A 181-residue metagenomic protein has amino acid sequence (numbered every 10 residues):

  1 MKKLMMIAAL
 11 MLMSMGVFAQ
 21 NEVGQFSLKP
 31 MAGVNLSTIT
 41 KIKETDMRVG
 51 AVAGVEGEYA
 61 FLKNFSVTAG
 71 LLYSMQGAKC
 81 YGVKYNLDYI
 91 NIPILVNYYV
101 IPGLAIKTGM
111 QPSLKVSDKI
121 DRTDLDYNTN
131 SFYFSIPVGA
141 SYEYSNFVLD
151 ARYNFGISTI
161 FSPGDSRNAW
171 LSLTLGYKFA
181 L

Functional and structural regions predicted by a protein language model:
M1-G24, A180-L181: Cleavable N-terminal export/targeting peptides
Q20-T38: Transmembrane beta-strand segments of Gram-negative outer membrane beta-barrel proteins
N21-V23, L62-N64, I101, Y144-F147 (+1 more regions): Outer-membrane beta-barrel channels and translocator barrels
G24-L28, T45-A51, N86-I90, N130-I136 (+2 more regions): Residues that define the transmembrane beta-barrel architecture of outer-membrane proteins
S27, E44-I90: Glycine- and aromatic-enriched membrane insertion/assembly motifs of diderm outer-membrane and organelle channel
P30-L36, A51-Y59, L71-Y73, I92-Y98 (+4 more regions): Residues on the lipid-exposed face of transmembrane beta-strands in outer-membrane beta-barrel proteins
T40-D46, K79-N86, D118-L125, F161-R167: Outer-membrane beta-barrel translocator domains and adjoining extracellular loop/strand segments of Gram-negative
G70, Q76-C80, L125-L181: Predominantly the C-terminal beta-signal and adjacent terminal strand-loop region of outer-membrane beta-barrel
